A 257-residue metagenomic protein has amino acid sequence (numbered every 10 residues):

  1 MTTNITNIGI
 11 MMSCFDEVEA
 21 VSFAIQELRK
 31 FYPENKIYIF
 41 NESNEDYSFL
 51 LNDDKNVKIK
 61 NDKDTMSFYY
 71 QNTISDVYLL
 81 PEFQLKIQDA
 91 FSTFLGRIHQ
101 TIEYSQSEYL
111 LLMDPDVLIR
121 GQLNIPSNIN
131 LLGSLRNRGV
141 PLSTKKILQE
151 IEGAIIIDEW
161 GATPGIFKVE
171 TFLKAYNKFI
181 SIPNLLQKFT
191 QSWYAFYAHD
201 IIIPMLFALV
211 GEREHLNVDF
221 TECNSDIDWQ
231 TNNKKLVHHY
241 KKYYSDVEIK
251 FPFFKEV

Functional and structural regions predicted by a protein language model:
M1-Q26: N-proximal low-complexity "stem/linker" segments adjacent to membrane-targeting elements
Q26-N35: Short, acidic, metal-binding catalytic loop of nucleotide-sugar glycosyltransferases
F40-S43: Acidic ATP/Mg2+-coordinating residue in the GHKL
D46-S105: Active-site-proximal specificity loops/subdomain of glycosyltransferases
F91-I98, P115-V117, F196-M205: Conserved glycosyltransferase catalytic-site signature
S107-L118: Short beta-strand-to-loop acidic/aromatic patch adjacent to the donor-nucleotide binding site
L118-A198, P204, F251: Conserved catalytic core of nucleotide-sugar-dependent glycosyltransferases
L185-V257: C-terminal catalytic/acceptor-binding lobe
